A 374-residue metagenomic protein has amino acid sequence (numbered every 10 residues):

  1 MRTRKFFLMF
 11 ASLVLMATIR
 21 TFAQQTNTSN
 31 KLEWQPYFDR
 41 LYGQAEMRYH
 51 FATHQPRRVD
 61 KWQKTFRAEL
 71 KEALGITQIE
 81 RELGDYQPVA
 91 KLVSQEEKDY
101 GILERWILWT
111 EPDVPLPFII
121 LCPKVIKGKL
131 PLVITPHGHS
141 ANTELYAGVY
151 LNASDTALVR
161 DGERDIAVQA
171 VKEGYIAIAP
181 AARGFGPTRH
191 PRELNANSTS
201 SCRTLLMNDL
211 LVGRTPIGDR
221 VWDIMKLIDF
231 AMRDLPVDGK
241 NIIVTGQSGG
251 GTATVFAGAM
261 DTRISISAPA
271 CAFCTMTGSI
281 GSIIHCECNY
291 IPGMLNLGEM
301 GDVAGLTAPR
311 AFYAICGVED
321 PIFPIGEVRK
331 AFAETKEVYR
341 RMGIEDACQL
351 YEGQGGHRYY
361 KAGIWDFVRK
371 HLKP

Functional and structural regions predicted by a protein language model:
R40-I120: Non-catalytic accessory segments flanking enzyme active sites
V93-A153: Glycine-rich active-site/cofactor-binding loop and its immediate structural neighborhood
G128, I134-I228, M232-D234, G278-I283: Cap/lid segment of the alpha/beta-hydrolase catalytic domain
T204, N208-V212, K226, I264-G305 (+3 more regions): Mobile cap/lid helix-loop segments that gate and shape the active-site cleft of serine hydrolases
P236-S248: Alpha/beta-hydrolase fold nucleophile elbow
G246-F256: Glycine-rich nucleophile elbow surrounding the catalytic serine of serine-hydrolase chemistry
T307, A314-C316: Short beta-strand/loop motif that positions the catalytic acidic residue of the alpha/beta-hydrolase fold
A333-E334, V338-P374: C-terminal catalytic histidine-bearing segment of alpha/beta-hydrolase fold enzymes
